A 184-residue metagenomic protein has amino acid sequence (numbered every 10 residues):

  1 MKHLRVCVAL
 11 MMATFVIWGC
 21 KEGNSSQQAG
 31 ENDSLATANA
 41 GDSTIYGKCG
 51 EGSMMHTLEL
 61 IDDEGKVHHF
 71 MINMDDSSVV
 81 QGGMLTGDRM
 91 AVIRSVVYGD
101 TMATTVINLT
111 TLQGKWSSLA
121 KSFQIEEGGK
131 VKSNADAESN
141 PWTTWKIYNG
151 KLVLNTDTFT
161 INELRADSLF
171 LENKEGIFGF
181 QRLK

Functional and structural regions predicted by a protein language model:
M1-C20: Sec-dependent bacterial lipoprotein signal peptides
C20-K184: Lipid interaction determinants
